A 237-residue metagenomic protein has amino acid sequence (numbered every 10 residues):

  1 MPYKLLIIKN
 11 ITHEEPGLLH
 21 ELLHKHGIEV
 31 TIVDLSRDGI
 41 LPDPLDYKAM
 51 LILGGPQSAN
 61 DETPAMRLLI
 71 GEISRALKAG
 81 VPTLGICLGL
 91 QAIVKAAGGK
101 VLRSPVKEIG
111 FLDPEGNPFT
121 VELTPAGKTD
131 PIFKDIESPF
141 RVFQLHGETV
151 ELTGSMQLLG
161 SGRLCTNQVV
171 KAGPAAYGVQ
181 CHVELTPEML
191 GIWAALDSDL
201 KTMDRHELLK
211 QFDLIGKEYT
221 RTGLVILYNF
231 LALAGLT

Functional and structural regions predicted by a protein language model:
M1-V81, K201-T237: N-terminal beta1-alpha1 cap of cysteine-dependent amidohydrolase-like domains
L6, T31-V33, L51, L84 (+3 more regions): Hydrophobic/aromatic beta-strand patches that form the interior of the parallel beta-sheet core in alpha/beta enzyme
E14, E21, G110, P114-E115 (+4 more regions): Helical cap/lid subdomains and adjacent loops of hydrolase enzymes that gate the active-site channel and determine
P16-L18, D61-T63, V94-A96, G154 (+2 more regions): Short glycine-/acidic-enriched loop or helix-start segments at secondary-structure transitions that form or flank
H20-L22, Y47, P64-R67, A97-V101 (+3 more regions): Short, glycine/charged-enriched secondary-structure capping and boundary segments
I52-G127: Cysteine-nucleophile active-site neighborhood
G99-E184: Pocket-forming structural segment of enzyme catalytic cores
Q157-T237: C-terminal and late-domain segments of enzyme folds
